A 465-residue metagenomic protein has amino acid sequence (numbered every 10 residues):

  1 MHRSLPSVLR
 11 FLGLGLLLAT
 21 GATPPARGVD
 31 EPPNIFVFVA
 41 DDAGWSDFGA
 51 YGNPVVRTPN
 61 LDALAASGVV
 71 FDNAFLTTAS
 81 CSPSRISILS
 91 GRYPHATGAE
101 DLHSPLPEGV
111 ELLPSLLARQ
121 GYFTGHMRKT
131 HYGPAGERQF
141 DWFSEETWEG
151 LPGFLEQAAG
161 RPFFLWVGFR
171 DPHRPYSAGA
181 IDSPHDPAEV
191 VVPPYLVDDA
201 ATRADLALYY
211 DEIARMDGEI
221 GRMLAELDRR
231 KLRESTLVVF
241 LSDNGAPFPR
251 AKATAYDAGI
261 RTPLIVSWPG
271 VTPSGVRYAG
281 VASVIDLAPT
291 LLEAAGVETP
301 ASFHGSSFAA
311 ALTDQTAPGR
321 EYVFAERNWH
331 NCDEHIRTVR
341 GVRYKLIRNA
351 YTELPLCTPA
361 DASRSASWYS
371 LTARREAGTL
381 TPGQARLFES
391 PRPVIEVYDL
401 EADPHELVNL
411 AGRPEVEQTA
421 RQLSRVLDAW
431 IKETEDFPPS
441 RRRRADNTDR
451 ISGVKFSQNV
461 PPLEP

Functional and structural regions predicted by a protein language model:
M1-L12: Bacterial N-terminal signal peptides that target proteins for export
F11-L16, G21, A26-E396, P404-R425 (+2 more regions): Formylglycine-dependent sulfatase
R443-T448: A glycine-rich phosphate-binding loop feature that marks nucleotide/adenosyl-phosphate handling sites
